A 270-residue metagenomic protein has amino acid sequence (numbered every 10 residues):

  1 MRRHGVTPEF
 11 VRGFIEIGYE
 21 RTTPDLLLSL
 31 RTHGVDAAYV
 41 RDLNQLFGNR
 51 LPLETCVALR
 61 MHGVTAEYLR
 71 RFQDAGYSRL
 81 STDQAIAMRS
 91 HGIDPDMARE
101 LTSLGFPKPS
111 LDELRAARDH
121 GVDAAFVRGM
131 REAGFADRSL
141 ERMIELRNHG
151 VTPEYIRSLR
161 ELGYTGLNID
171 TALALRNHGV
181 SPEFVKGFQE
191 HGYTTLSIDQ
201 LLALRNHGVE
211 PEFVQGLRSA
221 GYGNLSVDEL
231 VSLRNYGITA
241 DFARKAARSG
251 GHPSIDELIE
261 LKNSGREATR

Functional and structural regions predicted by a protein language model:
R2-R270: General marker for long, soluble alpha-helical cores
